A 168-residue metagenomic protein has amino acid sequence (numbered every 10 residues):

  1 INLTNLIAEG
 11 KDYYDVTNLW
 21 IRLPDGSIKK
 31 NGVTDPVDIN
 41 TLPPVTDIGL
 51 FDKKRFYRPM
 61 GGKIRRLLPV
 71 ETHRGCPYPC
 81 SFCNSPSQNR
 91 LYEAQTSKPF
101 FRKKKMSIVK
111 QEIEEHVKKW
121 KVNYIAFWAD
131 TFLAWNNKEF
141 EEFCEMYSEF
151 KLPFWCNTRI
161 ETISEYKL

Functional and structural regions predicted by a protein language model:
I1-N5, K29-K30, D38-I39, P79 (+2 more regions): Short catalytic/ligand-binding loop motif for oxyanion handling, primarily in non-cytosolic enzymes, centered on
I1-P36: Glycine-rich beta-alpha loop elements in corrinoid/cobalamin-binding modules across cobalamin-dependent enzymes
D15, D38, I64-R66: A generic structural signal for well-ordered coil/turn residues at beta-strand boundaries that shape enzyme active-site
T46-L168: Radical SAM [4Fe-4S] cluster-binding motif and immediate context
